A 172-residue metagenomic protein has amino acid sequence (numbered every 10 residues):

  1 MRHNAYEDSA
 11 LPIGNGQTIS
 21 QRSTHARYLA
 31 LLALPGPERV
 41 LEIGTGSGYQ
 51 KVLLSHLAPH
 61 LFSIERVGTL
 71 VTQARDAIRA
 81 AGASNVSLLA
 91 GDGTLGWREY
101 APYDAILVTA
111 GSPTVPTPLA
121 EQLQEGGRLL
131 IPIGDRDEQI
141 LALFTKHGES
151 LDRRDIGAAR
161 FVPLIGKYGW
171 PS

Functional and structural regions predicted by a protein language model:
M1-L31: Conserved AdoMet
E7, T145, G157: Residue-level detector of conserved, well-ordered beta-strand and adjacent loop positions that form binding/recognition
L11, L107, F161-L164: Generic preference for hydrophobic/aromatic residues in regular secondary structure cores
A33-D152: Conserved nucleotide-cofactor-binding alpha/beta core module
R153-G166: Conserved histidine-centered catalytic loops in small-molecule metabolism enzymes
G169-S172: Positively charged
